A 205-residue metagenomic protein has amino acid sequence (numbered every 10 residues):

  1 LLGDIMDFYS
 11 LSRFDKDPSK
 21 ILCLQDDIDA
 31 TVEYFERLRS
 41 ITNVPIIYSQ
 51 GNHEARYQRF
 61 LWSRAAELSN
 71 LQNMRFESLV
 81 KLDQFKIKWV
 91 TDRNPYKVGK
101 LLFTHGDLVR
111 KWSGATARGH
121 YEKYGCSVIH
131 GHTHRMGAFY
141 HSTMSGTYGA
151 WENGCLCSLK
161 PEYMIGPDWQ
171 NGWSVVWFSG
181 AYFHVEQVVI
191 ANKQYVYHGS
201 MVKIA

Functional and structural regions predicted by a protein language model:
L1-L82: Core catalytic region of metal-dependent phosphoesterases/phosphodiesterases, especially metallo-beta-lactamase-like
L2-G3, S49-G51, D92, T104-D107 (+1 more regions): Short His-Asn-centered micro-motif
I5-D15, E36-N43, R93-Y96, W151 (+2 more regions): Feature recognizes metal-dependent phosphohydrolase scaffolds
E33-F35, W89-P95, S113-R118: A generic local structural motif
S40-I41, D83-Q84, Y96-V98, H120-Y124 (+1 more regions): Flexible, charged surface loops at secondary-structure boundaries
R64-L101, C126, T133, C155-C157: Active-site-proximal loop/helix segment associated with metal-binding centers of metalloenzymes
L101-I190: Conserved beta-sheet core of the metallophosphoesterase superfamily
E186-A205: Polar, enzyme-active/binding microenvironments
